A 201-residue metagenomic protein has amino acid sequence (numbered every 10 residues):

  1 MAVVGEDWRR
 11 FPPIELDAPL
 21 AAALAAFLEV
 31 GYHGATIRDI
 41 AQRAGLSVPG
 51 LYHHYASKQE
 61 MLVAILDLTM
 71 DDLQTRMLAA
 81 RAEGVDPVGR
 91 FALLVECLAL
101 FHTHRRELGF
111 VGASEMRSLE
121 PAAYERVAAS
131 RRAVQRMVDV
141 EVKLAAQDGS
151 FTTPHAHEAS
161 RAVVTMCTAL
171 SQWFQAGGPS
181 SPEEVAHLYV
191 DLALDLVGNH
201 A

Functional and structural regions predicted by a protein language model:
M1-I14, A25, G84, A201: N-terminal intrinsically disordered/low-complexity leader segments
G5-D7, A18, A22, A26-E60 (+1 more regions): Helix-turn-helix
P12, L62, L66, M70 (+2 more regions): Amphipathic, non-transmembrane alpha-helical scaffold segments
E15-L24, I40, I65-L73, M77 (+1 more regions): Generic hydrophobic, amphipathic alpha-helix propensity
Y55, A113-L119: Short helix-capping/turn signature of helix-turn-helix
A64, L78-E107, S160-V163: Hydrophobic alpha-helical connector segments
G109-S114, Y124-A128, Q135, A146-L192 (+1 more regions): Hydrophobic/aromatic-rich alpha-helical bundle segments in the mid-to-C-terminal region
